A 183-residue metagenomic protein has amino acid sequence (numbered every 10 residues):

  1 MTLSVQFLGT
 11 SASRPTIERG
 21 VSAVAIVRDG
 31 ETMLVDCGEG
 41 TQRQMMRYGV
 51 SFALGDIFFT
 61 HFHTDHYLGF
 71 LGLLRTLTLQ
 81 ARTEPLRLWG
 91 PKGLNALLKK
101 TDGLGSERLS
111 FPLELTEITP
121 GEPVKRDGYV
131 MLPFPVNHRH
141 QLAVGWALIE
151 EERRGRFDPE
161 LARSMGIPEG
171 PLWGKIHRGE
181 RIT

Functional and structural regions predicted by a protein language model:
M1-V50, G145-L148, R154-G155: Conserved beta-strand hairpin/beta-sheet module of binuclear metal-dependent hydrolase folds, prominently
Q6, W89, E114-T119, L132-F134: General small-molecule cofactor/ligand-binding pocket signal
R14, T64-H66, E122, H140: Active-site environment of divalent metal-dependent phosphoester hydrolases
A25, I118-T183: Metal-dependent phosphodiesterase/nuclease catalytic metal-binding core
E31, E39-W89, E117: Active-site metal-binding motif and surrounding structural segment of the metallo-beta-lactamase
Q42, T64, L94-N95, R139-H140 (+1 more regions): Alpha-helix N-cap/helix-start and coil->helix boundary motif
F52, F111, D127-Y129: Structured loop/turn residues at beta-strand edges in well-structured enzyme cores
R82-E117: Active-site neighborhood of divalent metal-dependent phosphoester bond hydrolases
